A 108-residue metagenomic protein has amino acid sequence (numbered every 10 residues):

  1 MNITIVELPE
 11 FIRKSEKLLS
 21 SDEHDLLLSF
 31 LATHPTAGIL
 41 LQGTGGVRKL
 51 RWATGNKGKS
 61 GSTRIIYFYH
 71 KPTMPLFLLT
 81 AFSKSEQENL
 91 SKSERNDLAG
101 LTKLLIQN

Functional and structural regions predicted by a protein language model:
M1-D22: Arg/Lys-rich, positively charged N-terminal/basic patches that mediate binding to nucleic acids
M1-N2, S21-D22, L26-L28, T33 (+3 more regions): Sequence/structural signature of beta-propeller domains
T4, Y69-N108: Enriched for short, Lys/Arg-rich terminal
L31-L41: Small/polar-rich, solvent-exposed N-terminal microdomains that initiate assembly or binding
L40-A81, E86: Basic/aromatic recognition patch in beta-strand/loop cores that engages polyanionic ligands
